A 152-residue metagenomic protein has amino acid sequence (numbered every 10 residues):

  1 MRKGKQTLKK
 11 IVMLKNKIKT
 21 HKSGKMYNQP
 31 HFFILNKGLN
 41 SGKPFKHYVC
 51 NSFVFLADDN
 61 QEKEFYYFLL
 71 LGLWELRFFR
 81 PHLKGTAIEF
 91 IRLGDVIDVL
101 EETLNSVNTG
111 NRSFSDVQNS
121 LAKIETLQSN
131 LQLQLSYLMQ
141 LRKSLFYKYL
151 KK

Functional and structural regions predicted by a protein language model:
M1-L104: DNA target-recognition domains and sequence-specific DNA-contacting regions of bacterial/archaeal
Y66, I97-Y147: Amphipathic alpha-helical segments
